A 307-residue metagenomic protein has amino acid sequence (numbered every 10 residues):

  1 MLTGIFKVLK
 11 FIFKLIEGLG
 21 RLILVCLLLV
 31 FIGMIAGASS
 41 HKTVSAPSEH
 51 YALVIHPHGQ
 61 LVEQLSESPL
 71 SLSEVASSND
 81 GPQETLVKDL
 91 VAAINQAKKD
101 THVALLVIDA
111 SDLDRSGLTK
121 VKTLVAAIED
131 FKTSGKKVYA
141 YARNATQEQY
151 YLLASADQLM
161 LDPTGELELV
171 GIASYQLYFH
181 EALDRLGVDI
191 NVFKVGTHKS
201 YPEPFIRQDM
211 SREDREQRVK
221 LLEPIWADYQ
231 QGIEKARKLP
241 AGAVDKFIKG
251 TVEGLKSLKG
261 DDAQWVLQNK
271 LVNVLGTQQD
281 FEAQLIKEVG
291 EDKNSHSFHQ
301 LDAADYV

Functional and structural regions predicted by a protein language model:
L2-G254, I286-V307: Small-residue-centered hinge/linker elements
Q149, D262-A263: Short, hydrophobic alpha-helical packing/hinge segments within bilobed ligand-binding/sensory domains
M160-L161, V272-Q278: Short acidic-hydrophobic, aromatic-tinged amphipathic segments that line or gate anion-handling sites
K256-D262: Extended, domain-scale alpha-helical bundle/helix-rich regions
